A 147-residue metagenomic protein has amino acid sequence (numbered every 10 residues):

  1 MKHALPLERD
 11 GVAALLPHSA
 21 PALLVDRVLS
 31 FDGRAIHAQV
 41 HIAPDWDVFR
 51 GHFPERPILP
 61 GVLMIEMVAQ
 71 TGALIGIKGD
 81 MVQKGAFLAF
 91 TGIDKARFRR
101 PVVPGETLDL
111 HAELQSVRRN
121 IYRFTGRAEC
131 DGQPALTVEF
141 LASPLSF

Functional and structural regions predicted by a protein language model:
K2-A4, A35, V102-E106, E113-F147: HotDog/MaoC-like acyl-thioester-processing domains
K2-P6, G72-D109, T137, S143: Hydrophobic beta-strand-centered segment that forms part of the acyl-chain substrate-binding groove
H3-L29, I36, A142: Flexible, low-complexity linker/boundary loops enriched in proline and small hydrophobic residues that flank enzymatic
E8-V12, A38, P44-D45, F49 (+3 more regions): Glycine-rich, flexible loop/turn motifs
A20-L59: Catalytic strand-loop segment that frames the active site of acyl-thioester-processing enzymes
A22-L24, L108, Y122: Hydrophobic core residues within well-ordered beta-strands of beta-rich domains
D26-L29, D94, R99, E113-Q115 (+1 more regions): Conserved positions in beta-strands of structured domains
V28, L59-Q83: Active-site helix/loop of acyl-thioester processing domains in fatty-acid/polyketide metabolism, spanning hotdog-fold
